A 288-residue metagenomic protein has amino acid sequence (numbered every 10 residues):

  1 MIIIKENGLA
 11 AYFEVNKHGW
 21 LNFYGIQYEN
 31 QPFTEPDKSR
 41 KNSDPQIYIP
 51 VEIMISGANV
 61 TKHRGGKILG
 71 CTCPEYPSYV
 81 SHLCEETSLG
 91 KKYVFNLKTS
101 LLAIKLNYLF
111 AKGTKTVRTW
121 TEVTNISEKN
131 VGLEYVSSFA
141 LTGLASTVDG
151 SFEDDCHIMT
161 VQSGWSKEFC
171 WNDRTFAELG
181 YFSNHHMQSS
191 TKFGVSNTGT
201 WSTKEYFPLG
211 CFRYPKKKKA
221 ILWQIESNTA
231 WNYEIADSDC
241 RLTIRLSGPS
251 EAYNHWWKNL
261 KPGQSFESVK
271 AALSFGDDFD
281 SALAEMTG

Functional and structural regions predicted by a protein language model:
M1-S238, N254: Polysaccharide-binding surfaces and accessory modules of carbohydrate-active proteins
L9, S274-G288: Terminal connector regions
V131-G132, Y233, S268-V269, G276-D277: Short helix/loop capping segments that flank catalytic or ligand/cofactor-binding pockets
D239-C240, N259: N-proximal short alpha-helices
L242-A252: Short, structured beta-strand/loop micro-motifs enriched in basic residues and often containing a Trp
H255-W257, G288: Short, functional N-terminal and low-complexity linear motifs
K258-G276: Short Pro-Gly-centered flexible turn/kink motifs
